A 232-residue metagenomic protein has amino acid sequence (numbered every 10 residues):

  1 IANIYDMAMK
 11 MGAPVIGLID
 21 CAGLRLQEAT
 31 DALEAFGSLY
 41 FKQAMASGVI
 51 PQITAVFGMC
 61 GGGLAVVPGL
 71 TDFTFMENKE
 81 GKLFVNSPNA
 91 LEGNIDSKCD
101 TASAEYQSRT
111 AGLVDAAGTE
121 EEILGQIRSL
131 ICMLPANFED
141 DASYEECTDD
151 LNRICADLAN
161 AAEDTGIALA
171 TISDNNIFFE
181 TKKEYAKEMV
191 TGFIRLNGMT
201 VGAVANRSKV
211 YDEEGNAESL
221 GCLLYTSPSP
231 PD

Functional and structural regions predicted by a protein language model:
I1-L26, F193-R207, D212-N216, S227: A structural preference for short, pocket-lining loop segments at secondary-structure junctions
I1-N3, M59, E188: Short alpha-helical segments and helix-capping/turn motifs at coil-helix boundaries
A8-G12, A32-L33, I154-E163: Short low-complexity stretches enriched in small and charged residues
A13-P14, Y40, P51, K187-T191 (+1 more regions): Short glycine-rich loop/turn motifs
I19-E139: Conserved catalytic cores of soluble enzyme domains, especially glycine-rich substrate-binding beta-alpha loops
T110, E121-L223: Intrinsically disordered, low-complexity segments enriched in small/flexible residues
Y225-D232: Conserved small/polar residues in nucleotide/adenosyl-binding loops
